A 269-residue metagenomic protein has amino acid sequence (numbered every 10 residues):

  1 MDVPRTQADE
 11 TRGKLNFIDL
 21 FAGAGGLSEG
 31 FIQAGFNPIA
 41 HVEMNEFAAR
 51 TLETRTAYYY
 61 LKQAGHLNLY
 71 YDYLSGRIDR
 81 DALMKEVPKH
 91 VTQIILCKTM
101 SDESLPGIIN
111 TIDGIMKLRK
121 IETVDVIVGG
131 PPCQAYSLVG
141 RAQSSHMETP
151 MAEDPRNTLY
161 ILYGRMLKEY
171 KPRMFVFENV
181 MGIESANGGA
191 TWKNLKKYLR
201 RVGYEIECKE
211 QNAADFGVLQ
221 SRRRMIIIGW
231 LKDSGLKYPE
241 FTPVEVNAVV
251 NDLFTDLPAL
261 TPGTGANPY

Functional and structural regions predicted by a protein language model:
D2-K171, M181-S185, A190-W192: Core alpha/beta nucleotide-donor-binding catalytic domains of modification enzymes
K117-V124, L138-Y269: Class I S-adenosyl-L-methionine
